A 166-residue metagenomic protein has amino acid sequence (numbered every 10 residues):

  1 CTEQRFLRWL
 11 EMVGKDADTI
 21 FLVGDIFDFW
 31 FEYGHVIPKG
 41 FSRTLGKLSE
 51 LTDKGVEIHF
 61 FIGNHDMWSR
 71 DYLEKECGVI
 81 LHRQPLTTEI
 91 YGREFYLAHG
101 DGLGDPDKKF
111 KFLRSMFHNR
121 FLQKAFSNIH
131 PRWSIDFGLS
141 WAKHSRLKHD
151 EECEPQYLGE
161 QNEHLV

Functional and structural regions predicted by a protein language model:
C1, E94-D101: Active-site-proximal beta-strand elements of phosphoester/diester hydrolases
C1-I90: Core catalytic region of metal-dependent phosphoesterases/phosphodiesterases, especially metallo-beta-lactamase-like
Q4, K39-S42, G46, K111 (+3 more regions): Generic alpha-helical secondary structure signal
D25, L45-G46, G63, M67 (+6 more regions): A sequence-level detector of short, solvent-exposed, charge-rich linear segments
M67-D71, L97-A98, G104-D107: Short, well-ordered, mixed-charge alpha-helical segments that flank or form enzyme active sites
E89-I90, F95, L122: Acidic, His- and aromatic-enriched active-site or binding-groove loops in soluble protein domains that engage sugars
G100-Q161: Active-site-proximal loop/helix segment associated with metal-binding centers of metalloenzymes
